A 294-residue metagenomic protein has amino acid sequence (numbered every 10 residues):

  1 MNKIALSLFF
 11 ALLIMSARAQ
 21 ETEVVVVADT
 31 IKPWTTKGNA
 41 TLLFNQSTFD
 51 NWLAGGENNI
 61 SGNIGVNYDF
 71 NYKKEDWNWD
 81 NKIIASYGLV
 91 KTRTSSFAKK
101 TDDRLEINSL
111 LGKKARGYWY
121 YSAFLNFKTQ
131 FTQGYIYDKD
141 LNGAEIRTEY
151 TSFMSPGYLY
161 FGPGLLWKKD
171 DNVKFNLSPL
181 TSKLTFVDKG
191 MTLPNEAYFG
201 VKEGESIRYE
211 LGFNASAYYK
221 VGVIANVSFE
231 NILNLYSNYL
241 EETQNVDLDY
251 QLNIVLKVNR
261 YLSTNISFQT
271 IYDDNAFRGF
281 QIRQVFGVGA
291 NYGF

Functional and structural regions predicted by a protein language model:
G38-A40, N81, A123-L125, P163 (+3 more regions): Membrane-embedded beta-strand positions of outer-membrane beta-barrel proteins
L42-T48, K74-D76, A85-K91, F127-Q133 (+5 more regions): Transmembrane beta-strands of outer-membrane beta-barrel pores
D50-G56, K91-F97, A144-T151, F199-E205 (+2 more regions): Extracellular loop and loop/strand-boundary signature of outer-membrane beta-barrel proteins
N58-I64, T101-L105, S155-L159, I207-F213 (+2 more regions): Residues that define the transmembrane beta-barrel architecture of outer-membrane proteins
Y68-Y72, S109, K113, W167-K169 (+3 more regions): Residue-level signature of outer-membrane beta-barrel architecture
W77-W79, Y118-Y121, N172-F175, N226-F229 (+1 more regions): Repeated loop/turn-to-beta-strand initiation elements of outer-membrane beta-barrel proteins
K100-E210: Outer-membrane pore/translocation modules
I254, I282-F294: Outer-membrane beta-barrel "beta-signal"
